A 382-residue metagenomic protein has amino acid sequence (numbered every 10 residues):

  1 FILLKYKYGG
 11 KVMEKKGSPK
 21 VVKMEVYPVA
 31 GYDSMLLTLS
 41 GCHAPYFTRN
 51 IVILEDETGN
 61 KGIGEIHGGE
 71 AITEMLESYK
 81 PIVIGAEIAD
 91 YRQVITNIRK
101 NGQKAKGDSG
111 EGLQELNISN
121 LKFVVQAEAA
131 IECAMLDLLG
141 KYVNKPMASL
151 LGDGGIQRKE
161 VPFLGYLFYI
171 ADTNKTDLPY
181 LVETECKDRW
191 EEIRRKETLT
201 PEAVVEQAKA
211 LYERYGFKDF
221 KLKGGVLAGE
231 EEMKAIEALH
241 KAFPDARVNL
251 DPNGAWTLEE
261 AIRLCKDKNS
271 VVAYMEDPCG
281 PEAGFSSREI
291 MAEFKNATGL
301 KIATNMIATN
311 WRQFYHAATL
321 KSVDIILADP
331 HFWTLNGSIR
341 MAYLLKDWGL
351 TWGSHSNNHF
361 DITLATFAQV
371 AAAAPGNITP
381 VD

Functional and structural regions predicted by a protein language model:
F1-V12: Short, Lys/Arg-enriched N-terminal segments with co-localized hydrophobic residues within the first ~10-30 amino acids
E14-H67, E74, S78: Structured beta-strand/loop patches that form or line metal/cofactor-binding pockets in enzymes
K16-V22, Y27-G31, L320, M341 (+1 more regions): Flexible C-terminal active-site loop/helix
E55-Y142: Metal- or metallocofactor-binding catalytic centers and their adjacent structured scaffolds across diverse enzyme
P162-V205, N253-T257, A303: Active-site mouth loops of central-metabolism enzymes
L178-P179, E197-L211, E259-A261, T309-A318: Short, acidic/polar
E202-K218, L264-Y274: Alpha/beta enzyme core
L222-T363: Catalytic core of soluble alpha/beta enzymes
